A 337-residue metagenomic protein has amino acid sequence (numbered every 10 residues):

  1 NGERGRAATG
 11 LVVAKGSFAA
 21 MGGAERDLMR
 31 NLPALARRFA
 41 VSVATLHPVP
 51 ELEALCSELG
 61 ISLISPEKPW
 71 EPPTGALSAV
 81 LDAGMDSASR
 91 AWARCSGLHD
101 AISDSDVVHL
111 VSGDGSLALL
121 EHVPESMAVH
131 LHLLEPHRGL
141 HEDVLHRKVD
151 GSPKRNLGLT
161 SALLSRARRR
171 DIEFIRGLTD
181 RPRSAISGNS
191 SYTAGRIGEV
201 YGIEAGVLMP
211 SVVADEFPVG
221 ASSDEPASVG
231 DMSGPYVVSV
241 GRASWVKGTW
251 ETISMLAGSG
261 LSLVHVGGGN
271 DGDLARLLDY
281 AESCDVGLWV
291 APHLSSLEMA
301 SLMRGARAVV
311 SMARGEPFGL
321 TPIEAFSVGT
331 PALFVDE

Functional and structural regions predicted by a protein language model:
G2, G195, E199-V200, V212-G234: Acidic anion/phosphate-binding donor-loop and adjacent secondary structure in glycosyltransferase catalytic cores
R26-R30, P235, R242-G258: A conserved mid-protein helix/loop that constitutes part of the nucleotide-sugar donor-binding site
T45-P50, V240, L261-L277, P292: Glycosyltransferase donor-sugar binding loop
H99, H137, K148-I186, T193-G195: Membrane-proximal helix-turn-helix segments that form the acceptor-binding/catalytic region of lipid-linked
A275-L297: Nucleotide-activated donor-binding/catalytic signature segment of Leloir-type glycosyltransferases, i.e., the conserved
H293, S301-A306: Short alpha-helical donor nucleotide-sugar binding micro-motif in glycosyltransferases
R314: Aromatic "clamp/platform" in nucleotide-sugar-dependent glycosyltransferases that forms part of the donor/acceptor
P331-D336: Short hydrophobic beta-strand element within catalytic cores of glycosyltransferases and related nucleotide-activated
